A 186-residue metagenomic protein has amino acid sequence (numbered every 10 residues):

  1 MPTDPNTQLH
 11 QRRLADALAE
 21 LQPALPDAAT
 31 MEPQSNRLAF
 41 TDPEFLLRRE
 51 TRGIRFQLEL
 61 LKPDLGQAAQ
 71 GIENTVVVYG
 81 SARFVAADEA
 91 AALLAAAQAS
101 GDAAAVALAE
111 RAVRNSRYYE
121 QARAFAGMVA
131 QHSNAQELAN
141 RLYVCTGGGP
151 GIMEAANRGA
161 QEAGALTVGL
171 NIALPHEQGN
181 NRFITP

Functional and structural regions predicted by a protein language model:
P2, A15, P23-G169: Glycine-rich beta-alpha loop segments
R158, I172-P186: Active-site-proximal loop->helix
